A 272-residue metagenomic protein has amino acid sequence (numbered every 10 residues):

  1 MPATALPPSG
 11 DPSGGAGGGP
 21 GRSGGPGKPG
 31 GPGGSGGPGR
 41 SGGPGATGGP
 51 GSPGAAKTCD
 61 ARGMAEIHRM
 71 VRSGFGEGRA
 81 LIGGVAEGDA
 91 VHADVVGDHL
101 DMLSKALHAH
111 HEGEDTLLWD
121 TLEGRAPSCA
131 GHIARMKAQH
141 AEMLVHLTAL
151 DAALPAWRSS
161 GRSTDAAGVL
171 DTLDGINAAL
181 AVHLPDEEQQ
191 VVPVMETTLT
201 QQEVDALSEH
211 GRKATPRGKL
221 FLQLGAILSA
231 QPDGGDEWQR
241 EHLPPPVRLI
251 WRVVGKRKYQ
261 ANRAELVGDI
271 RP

Functional and structural regions predicted by a protein language model:
M1-P272: Small-residue-biased structural context
